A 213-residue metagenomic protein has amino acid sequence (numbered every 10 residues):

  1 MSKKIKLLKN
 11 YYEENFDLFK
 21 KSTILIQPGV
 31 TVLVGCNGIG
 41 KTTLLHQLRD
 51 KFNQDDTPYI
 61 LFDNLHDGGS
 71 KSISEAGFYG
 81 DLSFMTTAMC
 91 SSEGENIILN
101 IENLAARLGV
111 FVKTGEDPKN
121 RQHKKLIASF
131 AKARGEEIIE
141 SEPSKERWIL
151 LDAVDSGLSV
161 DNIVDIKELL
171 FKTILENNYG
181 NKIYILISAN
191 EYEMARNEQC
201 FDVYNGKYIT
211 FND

Functional and structural regions predicted by a protein language model:
M1-S22: N-terminal pre-Walker A segment at the start of P-loop NTPase domains
K21-P28, S141-S144, E176-Y179: Phosphate-binding P-loop
S22-V32, R49, M85-T86, S91-S92 (+5 more regions): RecA-like P-loop NTPase motor core
V30-G38, T42-A106: ABC ATPase nucleotide-binding domain signature region
I39, Y79-E140, A153-I163: Conserved ABC ATPase signature
H66-S70, D155-L158, Y192-E193: Short acidic, S/G/P-rich loop/turn micro-motifs used as interaction or catalytic elements
E75-F78, F84-T87, D165-D213: C-terminal lobe/lid and adjacent interdomain/linker elements of RecA-like ASCE P-loop ATPase modules
I149-L150: Walker B beta-strand of ABC/ABC-like P-loop ATPase nucleotide-binding domains, specifically the conserved hydrophobic
